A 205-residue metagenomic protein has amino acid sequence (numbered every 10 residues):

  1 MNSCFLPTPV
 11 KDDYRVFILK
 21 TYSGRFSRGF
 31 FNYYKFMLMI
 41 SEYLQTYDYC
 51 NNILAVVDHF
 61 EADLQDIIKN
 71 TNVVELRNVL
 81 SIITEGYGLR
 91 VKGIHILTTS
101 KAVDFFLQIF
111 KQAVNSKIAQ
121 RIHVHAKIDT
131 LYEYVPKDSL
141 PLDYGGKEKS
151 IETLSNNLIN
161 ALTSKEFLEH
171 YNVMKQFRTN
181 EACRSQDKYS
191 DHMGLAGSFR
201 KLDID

Functional and structural regions predicted by a protein language model:
M1-D205: Basic, amphipathic alpha-helical/coil surface patches used to engage anionic, phosphate-bearing ligands and membranes
